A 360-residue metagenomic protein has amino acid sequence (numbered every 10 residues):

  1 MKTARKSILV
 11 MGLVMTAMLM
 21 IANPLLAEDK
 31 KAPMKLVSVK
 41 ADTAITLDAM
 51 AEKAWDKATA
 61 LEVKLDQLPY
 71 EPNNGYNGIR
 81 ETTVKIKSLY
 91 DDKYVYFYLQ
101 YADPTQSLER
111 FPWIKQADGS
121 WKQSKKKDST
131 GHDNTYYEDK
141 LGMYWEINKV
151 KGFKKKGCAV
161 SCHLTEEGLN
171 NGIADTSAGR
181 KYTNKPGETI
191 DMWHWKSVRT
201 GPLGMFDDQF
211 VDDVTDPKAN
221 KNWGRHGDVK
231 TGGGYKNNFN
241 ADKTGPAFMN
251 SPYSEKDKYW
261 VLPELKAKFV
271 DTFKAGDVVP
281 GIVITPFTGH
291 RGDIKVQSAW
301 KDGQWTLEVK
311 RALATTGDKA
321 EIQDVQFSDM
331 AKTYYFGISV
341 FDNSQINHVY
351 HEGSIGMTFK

Functional and structural regions predicted by a protein language model:
M1-G12: Bacterial N-terminal signal peptides that target proteins for export
M11-A22: Bacterial N-terminal signal peptides
E28-M50, W55, W113-K274, K301 (+1 more regions): Acidic/polar low-complexity flexible segments
A49, Y94-Y101, W305-R311: Short, well-ordered beta-strand segments enriched in hydrophobic/aromatic residues
G75, V84-K87, I294-A299: Beta-strand-rich interaction surfaces with strong enrichment in secreted/lumenal proteins
I79-V95, Q100, Q106: N-terminal onset of structured domains
Y90-D92, Y101-T105, D302, L313-T315 (+1 more regions): Beta-strand elements of well-folded, non-transmembrane domains
V279-L307, R311-Q323: Acidic, glycine-rich flexible loop segments
